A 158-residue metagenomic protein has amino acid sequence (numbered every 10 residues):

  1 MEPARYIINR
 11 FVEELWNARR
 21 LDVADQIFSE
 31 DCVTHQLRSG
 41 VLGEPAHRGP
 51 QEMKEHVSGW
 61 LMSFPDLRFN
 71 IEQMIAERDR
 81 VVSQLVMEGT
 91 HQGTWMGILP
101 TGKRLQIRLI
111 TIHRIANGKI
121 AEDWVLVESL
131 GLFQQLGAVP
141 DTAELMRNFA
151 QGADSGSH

Functional and structural regions predicted by a protein language model:
M1-H158: C-terminal and inter-domain tail/linker signature
